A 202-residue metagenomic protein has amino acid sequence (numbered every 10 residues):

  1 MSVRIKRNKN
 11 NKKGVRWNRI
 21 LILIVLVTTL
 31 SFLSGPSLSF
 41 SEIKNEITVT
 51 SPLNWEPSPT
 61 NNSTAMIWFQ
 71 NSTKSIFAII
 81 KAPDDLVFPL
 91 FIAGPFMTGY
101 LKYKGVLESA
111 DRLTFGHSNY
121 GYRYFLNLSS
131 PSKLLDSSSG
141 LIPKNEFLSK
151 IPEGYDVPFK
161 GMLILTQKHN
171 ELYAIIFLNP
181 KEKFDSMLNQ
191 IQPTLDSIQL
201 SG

Functional and structural regions predicted by a protein language model:
M1-V15: N-terminal Lys/Arg-rich, disordered targeting/topogenic segments
S2, I47, P52-W55, K168-G202: Surface-exposed amphipathic alpha-helical segments
R19-S34: Hydrophobic membrane-insertion alpha-helices, especially the h-region of bacterial N-terminal signal peptides
T28-S31, N54-T60: Short linear motifs in intrinsically disordered
L33-E42: Sec-dependent signal peptide cleavage junction
E42, T48, T60-N62: Short, surface-exposed loop/turn motifs at beta-strand boundaries within globular domains
T60-Y173: Conserved polar/disulfide-associated segments of primarily extracytoplasmic proteins
